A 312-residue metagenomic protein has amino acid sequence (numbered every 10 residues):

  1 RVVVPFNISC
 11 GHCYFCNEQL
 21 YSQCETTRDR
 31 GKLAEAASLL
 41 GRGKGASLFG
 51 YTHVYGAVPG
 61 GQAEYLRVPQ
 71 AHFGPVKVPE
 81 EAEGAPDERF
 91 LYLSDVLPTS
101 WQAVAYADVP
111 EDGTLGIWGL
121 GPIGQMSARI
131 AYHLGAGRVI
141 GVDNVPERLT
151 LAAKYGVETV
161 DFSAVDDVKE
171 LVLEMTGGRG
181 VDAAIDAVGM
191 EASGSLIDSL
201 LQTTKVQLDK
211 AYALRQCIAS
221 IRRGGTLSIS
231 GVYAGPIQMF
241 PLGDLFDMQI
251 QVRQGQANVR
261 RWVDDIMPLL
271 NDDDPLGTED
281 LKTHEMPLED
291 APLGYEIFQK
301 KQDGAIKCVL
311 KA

Functional and structural regions predicted by a protein language model:
R1-V3, L115, L227: Generic structural signal for buried aliphatic residues
V3-F6, G231: Conserved "cap/hinge" positions at secondary-structure junctions
C10-W118: NAD(P)H dinucleotide-binding glycine-rich loop of Rossmann-like/cofactor-binding domains, especially the beta1-alpha1
V96, G119-I123, V232: Glycine-rich Rossmann-fold phosphate-binding loop(s) that bind the pyrophosphate of adenine dinucleotide cofactors
A105-P110, T176-G177, A219: Glycine-rich helix-loop-beta junction characteristic of Rossmann-like nucleotide cofactor-binding loops
I117-L120, Q125, Y132-Q216: Adenosine-nucleotide cofactor-binding segment
A136, V188-D274, A312: Glycine-rich phosphate-binding loop and adjacent beta-alpha segment of Rossmann(oid) nucleotide-cofactor-binding
V165, R179, R260-A312: C-terminal hydrophobic helical "lid"/dimerization subdomain of Rossmann-like NAD(P)H-dependent oxidoreductases
